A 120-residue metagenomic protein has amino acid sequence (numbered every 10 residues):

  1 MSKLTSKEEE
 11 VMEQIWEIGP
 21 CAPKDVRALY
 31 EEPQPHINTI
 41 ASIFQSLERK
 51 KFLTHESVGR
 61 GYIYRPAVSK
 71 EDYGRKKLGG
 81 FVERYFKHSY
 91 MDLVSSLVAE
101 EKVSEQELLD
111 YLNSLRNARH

Functional and structural regions predicted by a protein language model:
L4-K7, P20, K87: Short helix-coil-helix linker/hinge
L4-K7, V58-K77: Short, cationic-aromatic polyanion-contact patches
E9-Q14, D25, D92: Pre-recognition alpha-helix immediately N-terminal to the DNA-recognition helix within helix-turn-helix or winged-helix
E13-P20, V98: Short, locally clustered residues in the helix-turn-helix/winged-helix DNA-binding domain
C21-L29: Short acidic, hydrophobic short linear motifs in intrinsically disordered regions
A41-Q45: Short, hydrophobic-biased segments on the C-terminal half of alpha helices that form "recognition helices"
K51: Glycine-centered, phosphate/nucleic-acid-interacting loop/turn motifs that mediate DNA/RNA or nucleotide
K77-R119: Amphipathic alpha-helical dimerization/coiled-coil segments that flank or bridge DNA-binding/regulatory modules
